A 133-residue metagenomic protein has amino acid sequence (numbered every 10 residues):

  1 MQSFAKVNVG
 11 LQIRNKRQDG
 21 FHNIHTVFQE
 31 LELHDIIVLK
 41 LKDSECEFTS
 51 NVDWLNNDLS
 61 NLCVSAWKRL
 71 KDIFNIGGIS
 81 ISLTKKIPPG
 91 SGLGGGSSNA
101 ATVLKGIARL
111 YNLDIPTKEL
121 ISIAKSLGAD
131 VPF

Functional and structural regions predicted by a protein language model:
M1-S91, R109, L113-K118: ATP-binding N-lobe of GHMP and related small-molecule kinases
K6, N99, D130: Acidic active-site catalytic centers that drive phospho-/nucleotidyl reactions and related ester hydrolyses
S91-G92, D130: Acidic pyrophosphate-coordinating catalytic loop
G96-Y111: Short, small-residue alpha-helix embedded
I115-F133: Alpha/beta catalytic cores of group-transfer enzymes, especially the acyltransferase/condensing modules of polyketide
